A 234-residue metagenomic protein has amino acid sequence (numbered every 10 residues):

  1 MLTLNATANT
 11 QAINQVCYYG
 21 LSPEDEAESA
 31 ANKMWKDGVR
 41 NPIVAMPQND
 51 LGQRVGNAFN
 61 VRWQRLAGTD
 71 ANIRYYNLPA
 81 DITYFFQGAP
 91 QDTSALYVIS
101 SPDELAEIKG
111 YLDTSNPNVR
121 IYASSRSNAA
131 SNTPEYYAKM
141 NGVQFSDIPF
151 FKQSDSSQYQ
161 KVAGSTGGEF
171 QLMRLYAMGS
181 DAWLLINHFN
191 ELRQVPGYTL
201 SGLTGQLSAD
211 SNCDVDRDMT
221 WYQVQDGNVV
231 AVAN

Functional and structural regions predicted by a protein language model:
M1-V44, D50-A58, W63-L66, A129-T133: Extracytoplasmic ligand/sensor domains, especially the bilobed periplasmic-binding protein
L2-L4, N41-M46, D92-L105, V119-S124: Periplasmic-binding protein-like
I13-C17, K109-S180, N190, Q194: Extracellular/periplasmic periplasmic-binding protein-like sensory domains
Q15-L21, N41-N49, T93-V98, K109 (+2 more regions): Second-shell loop/turn segments in exported
L21-E28, M46-R54, Y76, I99-P102 (+1 more regions): Soluble non-cytosolic domains of exported or imported proteins
A27-S29, N77-P90: Structural motif
G164-A233: Segments of small-molecule ligand-sensing domains
